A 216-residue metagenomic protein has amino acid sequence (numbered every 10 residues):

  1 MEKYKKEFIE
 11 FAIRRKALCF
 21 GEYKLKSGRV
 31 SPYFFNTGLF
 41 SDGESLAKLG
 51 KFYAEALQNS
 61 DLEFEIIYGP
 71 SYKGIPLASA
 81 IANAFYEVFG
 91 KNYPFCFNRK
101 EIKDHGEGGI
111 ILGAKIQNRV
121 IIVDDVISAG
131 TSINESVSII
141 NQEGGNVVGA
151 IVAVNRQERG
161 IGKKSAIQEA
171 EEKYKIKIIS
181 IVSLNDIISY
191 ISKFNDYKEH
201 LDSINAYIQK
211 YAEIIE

Functional and structural regions predicted by a protein language model:
M1-V123, S128-E216: PRPP-associated nucleotide enzymes
